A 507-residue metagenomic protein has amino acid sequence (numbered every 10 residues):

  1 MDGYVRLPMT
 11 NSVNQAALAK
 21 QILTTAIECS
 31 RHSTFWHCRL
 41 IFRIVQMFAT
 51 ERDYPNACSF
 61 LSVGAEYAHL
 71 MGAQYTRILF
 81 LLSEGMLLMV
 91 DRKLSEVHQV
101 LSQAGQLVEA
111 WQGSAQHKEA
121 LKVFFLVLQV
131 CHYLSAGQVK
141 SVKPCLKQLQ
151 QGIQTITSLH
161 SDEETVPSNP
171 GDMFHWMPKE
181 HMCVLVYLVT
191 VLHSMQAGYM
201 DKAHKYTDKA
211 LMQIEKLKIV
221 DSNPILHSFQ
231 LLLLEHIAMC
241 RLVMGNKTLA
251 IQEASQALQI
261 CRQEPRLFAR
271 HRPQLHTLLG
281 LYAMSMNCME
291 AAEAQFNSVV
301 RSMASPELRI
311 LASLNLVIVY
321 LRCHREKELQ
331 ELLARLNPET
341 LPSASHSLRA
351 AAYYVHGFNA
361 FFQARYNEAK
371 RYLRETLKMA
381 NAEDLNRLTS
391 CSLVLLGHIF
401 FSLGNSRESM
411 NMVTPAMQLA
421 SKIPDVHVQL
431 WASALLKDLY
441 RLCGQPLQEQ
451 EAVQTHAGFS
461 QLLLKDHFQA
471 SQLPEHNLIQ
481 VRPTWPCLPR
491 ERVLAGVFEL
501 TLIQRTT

Functional and structural regions predicted by a protein language model:
M1-D2, R39, L79, M86 (+18 more regions): Residue register of alpha-helical TPR repeats
Q21, V63, H69, A294 (+7 more regions): Eukaryotic intrinsically disordered, low-complexity segments enriched for acidic and Ser/Thr/Pro residues that serve as
L23-S30, S62-L70, S102-G113, K147-S161 (+8 more regions): Amphipathic alpha-helical segments of tetratricopeptide repeats
S141-P144, G152, E163-R301: Alpha-solenoid helical-repeat scaffolds
